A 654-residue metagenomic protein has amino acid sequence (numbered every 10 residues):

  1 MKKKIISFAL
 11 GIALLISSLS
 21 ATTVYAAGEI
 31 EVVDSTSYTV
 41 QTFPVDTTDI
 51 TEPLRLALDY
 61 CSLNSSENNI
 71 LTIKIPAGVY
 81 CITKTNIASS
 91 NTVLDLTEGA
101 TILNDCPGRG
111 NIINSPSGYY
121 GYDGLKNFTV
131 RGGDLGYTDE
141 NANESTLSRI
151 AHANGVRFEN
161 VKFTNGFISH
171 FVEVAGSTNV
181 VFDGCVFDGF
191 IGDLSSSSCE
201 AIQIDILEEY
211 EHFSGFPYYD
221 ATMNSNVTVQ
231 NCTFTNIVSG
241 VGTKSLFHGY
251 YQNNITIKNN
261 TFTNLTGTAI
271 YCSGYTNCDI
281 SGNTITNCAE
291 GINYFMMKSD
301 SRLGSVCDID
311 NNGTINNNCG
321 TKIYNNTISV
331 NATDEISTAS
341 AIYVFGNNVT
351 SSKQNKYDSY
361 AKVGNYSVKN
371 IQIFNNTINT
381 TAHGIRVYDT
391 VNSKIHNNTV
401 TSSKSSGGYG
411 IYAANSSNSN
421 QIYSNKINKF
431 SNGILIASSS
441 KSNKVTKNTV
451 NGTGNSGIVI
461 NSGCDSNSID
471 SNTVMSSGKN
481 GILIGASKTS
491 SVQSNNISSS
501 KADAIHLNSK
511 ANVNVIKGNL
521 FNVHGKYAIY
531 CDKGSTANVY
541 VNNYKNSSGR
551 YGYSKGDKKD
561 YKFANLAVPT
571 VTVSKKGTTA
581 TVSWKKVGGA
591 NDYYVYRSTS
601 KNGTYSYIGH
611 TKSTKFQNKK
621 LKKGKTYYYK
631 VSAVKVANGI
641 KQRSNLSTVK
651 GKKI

Functional and structural regions predicted by a protein language model:
T39-K74: Acidic Gly/Asp/Thr-rich repetitive segments characteristic of extracellular carbohydrate-active and adhesion proteins
R55-L63, C81-S89, D105, G118-Y120 (+5 more regions): Short, T/G/N/S-enriched strand-turn elements that build extracellular solenoid repeat scaffolds
L58, E67-P116, L135, D139 (+1 more regions): N-terminal extracellular ligand-recognition/capping segment immediately after the signal peptide
I82-T85, L103-G110, L135-L147, F167-E173 (+13 more regions): Short glycine/acidic-rich loop motifs that flank beta-strands on beta-rich extracellular proteins
Y122-L125, T129-A269, N277: Right-handed parallel beta-helix
G133, V161, C185, C232 (+13 more regions): Consensus "Asn ladder" position of solenoid repeat domains
F563-G589, K623, I640-I654: Pro/Thr/Ser/Gly-rich low-complexity, intrinsically disordered linker/stalk tracts
N618-G639: Beta-strand-rich modules
